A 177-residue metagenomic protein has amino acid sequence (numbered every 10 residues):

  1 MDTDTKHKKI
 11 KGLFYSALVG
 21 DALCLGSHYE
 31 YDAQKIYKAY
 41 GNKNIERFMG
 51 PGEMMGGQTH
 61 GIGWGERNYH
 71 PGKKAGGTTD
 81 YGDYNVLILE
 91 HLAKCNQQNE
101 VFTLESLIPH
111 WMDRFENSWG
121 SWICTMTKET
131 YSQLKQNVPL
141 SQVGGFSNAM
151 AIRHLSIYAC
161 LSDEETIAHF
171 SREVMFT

Functional and structural regions predicted by a protein language model:
M1-T177: Structured, active/binding-site neighborhoods that engage oxygen-rich ligands
